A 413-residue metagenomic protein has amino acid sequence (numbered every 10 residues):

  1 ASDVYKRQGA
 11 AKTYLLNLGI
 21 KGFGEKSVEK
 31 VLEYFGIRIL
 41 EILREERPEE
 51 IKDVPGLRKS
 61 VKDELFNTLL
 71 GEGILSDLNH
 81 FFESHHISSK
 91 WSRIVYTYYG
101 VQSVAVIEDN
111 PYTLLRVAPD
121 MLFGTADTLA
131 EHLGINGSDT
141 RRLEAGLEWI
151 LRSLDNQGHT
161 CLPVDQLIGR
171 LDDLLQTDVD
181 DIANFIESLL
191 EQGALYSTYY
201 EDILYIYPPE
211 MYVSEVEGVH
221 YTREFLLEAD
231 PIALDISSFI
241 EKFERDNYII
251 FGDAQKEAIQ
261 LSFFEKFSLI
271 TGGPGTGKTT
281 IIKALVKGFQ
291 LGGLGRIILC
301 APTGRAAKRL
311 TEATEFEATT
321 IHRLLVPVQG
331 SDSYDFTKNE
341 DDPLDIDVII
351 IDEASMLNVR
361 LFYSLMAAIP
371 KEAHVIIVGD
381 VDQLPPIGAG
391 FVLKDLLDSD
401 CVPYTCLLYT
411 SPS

Functional and structural regions predicted by a protein language model:
S2-S411: Conserved ATP-binding/catalytic motifs of P-loop helicase motor domains
